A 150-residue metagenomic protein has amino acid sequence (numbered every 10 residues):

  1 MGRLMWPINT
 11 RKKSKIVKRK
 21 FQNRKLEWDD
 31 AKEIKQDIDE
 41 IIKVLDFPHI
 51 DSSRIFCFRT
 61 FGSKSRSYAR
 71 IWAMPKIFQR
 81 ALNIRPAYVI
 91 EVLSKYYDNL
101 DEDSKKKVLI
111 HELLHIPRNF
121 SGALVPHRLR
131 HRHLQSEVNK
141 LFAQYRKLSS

Functional and structural regions predicted by a protein language model:
M1-K32, L93: N-terminal low-structure segments adjacent to metalloprotease catalytic domains across cellular compartments
I34, K105-K106, L134: Hydrophobic (often cysteine-bearing) scaffold residues that line and stabilize catalytic clefts of nucleotide/cofactor
D37-L82: Auxiliary, metal-adjacent structural segments of Zn-dependent hydrolase domains
P75, V89-S94: Active-site-adjacent structural patch at catalytic or cofactor/ligand-binding sites
N83-V89: Short, flexible turn/loop "capping" segments at secondary-structure junctions
V92-V108: Short pre-active-site segment immediately N-terminal to the catalytic Zn-binding motif
K105-N119: Active-site recognition of the HExxH zinc-binding catalytic motif
F120-S150: Post-HExxH zinc-binding segment in Zn-dependent metallohydrolases
